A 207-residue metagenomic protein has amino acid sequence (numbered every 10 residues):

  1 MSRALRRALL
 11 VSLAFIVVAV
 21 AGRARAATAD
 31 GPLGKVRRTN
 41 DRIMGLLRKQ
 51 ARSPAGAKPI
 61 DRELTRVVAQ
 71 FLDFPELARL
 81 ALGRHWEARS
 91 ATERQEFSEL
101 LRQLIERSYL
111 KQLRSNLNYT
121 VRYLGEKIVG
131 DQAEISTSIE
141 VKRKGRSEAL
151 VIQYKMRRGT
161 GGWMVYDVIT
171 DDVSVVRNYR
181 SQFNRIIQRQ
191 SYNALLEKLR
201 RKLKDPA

Functional and structural regions predicted by a protein language model:
L5-L10: N-terminal export leaders
V11-A19: Bacterial N-terminal signal peptides
V20-T28: Sec/Tat signal peptide C-region and signal peptidase I cleavage site
A29-Y109: Early exported N-terminus immediately downstream of N-terminal targeting peptides
L101, G125-K127, I139-V141, Y154-M156 (+1 more regions): A mature extracytoplasmic/lumenal domain signature
R107-E148, L199-A207: Surface-exposed, charged secondary-structure patches
A149-R177: Short beta-strand edge/turn micro-motifs at domain boundaries
D167-A207: Low-complexity, intrinsically disordered terminal/linker segments enriched in charged and Gly/Pro repeats
